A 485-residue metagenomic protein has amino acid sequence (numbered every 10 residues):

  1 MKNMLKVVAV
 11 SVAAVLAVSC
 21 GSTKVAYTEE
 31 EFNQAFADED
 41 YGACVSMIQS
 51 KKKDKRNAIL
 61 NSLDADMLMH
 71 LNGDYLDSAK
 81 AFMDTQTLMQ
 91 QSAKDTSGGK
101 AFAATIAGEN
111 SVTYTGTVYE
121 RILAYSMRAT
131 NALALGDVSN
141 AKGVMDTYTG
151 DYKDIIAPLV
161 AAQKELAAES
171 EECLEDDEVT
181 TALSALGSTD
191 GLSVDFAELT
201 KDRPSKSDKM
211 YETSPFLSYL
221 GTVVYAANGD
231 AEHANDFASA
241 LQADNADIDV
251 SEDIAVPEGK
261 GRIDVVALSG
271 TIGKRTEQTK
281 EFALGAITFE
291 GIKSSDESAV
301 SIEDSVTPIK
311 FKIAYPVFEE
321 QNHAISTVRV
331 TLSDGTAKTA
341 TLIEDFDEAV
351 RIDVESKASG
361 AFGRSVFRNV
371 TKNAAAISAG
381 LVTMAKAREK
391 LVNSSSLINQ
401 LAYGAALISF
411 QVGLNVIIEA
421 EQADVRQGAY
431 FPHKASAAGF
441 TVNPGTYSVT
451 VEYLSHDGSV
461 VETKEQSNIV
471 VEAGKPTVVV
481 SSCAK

Functional and structural regions predicted by a protein language model:
L16-S19: C-terminal motif of bacterial Sec signal peptides marking the signal peptidase cleavage site
G21-K24: Bacterial signal peptide processing site
A26-S50, D64: Alpha-helical segment of the N-proximal tetratricopeptide repeat
N57, G73-R121, Y125, G136-S218 (+1 more regions): Short coil/linker segments at helix-helix boundaries
G259-K485: Short loop/turn and low-complexity linker motifs enriched in small/turn-promoting residues
